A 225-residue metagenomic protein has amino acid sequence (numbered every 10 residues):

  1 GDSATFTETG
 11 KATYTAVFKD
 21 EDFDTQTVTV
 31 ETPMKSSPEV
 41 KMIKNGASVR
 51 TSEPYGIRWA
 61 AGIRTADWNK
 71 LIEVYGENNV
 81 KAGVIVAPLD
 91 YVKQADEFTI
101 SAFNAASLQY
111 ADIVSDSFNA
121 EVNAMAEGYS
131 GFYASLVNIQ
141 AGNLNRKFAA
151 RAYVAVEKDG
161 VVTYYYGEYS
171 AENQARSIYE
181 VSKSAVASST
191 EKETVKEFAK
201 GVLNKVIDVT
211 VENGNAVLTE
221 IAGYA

Functional and structural regions predicted by a protein language model:
G1-K35: Extracellular modular ligand-binding repeats in secreted and cell-surface proteins
M34-A225: Short, surface-exposed linear motifs at loops/turns and structural transition points
